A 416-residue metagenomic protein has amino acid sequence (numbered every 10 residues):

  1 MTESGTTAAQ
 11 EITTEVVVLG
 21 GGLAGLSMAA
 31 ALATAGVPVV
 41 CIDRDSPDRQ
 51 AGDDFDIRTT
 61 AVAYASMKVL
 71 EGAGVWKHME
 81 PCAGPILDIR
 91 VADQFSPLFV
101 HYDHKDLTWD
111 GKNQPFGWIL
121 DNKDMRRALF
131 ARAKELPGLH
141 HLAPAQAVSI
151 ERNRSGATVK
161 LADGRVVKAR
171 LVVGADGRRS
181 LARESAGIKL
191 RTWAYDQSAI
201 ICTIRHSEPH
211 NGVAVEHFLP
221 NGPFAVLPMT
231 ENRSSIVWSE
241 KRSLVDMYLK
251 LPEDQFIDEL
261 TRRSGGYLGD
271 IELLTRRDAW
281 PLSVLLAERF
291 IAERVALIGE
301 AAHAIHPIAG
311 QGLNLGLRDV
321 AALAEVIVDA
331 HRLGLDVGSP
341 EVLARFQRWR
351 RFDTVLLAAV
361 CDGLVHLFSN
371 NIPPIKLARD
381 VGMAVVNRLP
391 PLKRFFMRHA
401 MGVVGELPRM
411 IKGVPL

Functional and structural regions predicted by a protein language model:
Q10-T13, C82-S185, W193-S198: Conserved N-terminal helical subregion
T14-C41: N-terminal Rossmann-like FAD-binding beta1-loop-alpha1 element of flavoenzymes
A24, P47, R179: Conserved Rossmann-like nucleotide-cofactor binding loop
A33-F55: Glycine-rich FAD pyrophosphate-binding loop
D54-Q94: N-terminal FAD cofactor-binding segment of flavoenzymes
L70, G156-K160, R165-V166, L171-A279: Conserved FAD-binding catalytic core of PHBH/FMO-like flavoproteins
D246-P340: FAD/FMN-dependent oxidoreductases across multiple families
E325-L416: C-terminal helical "tail/cap" subdomain of flavin- and related membrane-associated enzymes
